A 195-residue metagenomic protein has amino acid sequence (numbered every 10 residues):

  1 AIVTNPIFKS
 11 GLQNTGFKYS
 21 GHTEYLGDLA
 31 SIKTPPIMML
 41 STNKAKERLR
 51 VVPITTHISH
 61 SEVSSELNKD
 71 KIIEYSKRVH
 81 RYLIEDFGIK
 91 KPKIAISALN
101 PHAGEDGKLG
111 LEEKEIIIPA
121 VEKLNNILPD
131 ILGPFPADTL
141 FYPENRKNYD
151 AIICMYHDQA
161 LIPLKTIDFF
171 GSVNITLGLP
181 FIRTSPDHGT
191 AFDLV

Functional and structural regions predicted by a protein language model:
A1-E112, I118-V195: Anion-binding alpha/beta catalytic cores of soluble intermediary-metabolism enzymes, centered on
